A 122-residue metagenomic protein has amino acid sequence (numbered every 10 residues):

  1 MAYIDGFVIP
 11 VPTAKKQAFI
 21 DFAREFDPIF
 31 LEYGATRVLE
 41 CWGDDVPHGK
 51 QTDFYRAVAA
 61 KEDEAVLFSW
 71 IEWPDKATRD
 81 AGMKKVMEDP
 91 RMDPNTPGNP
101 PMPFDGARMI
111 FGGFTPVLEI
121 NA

Functional and structural regions predicted by a protein language model:
M1-E25: Long, hydrophobic N-terminal alpha-helical segment
I4-V11, K50-V86, G112: Short, well-ordered beta-strand segments in beta-rich or mixed alpha/beta enzyme and ligand-binding folds
T13-K15, A77, V117: Residues that cap or initiate secondary-structure elements
K16-Q17, P28-G34: Short, well-structured hydrophobic secondary-structure segments
Q17-F19, K50, R79-A81, N121-A122: Short acidic, gly/pro-rich beta-turn/loop elements at beta-sheet edges and active-site/ligand-binding grooves
I20-F26, G82-P90: Short amphipathic alpha-helices in soluble, non-transmembrane regions that often serve as interface/regulatory elements
L31, T36-E62, E88-A122: Glycine-rich beta-strand-turn "strand-cap" elements at beta-sheet edges
